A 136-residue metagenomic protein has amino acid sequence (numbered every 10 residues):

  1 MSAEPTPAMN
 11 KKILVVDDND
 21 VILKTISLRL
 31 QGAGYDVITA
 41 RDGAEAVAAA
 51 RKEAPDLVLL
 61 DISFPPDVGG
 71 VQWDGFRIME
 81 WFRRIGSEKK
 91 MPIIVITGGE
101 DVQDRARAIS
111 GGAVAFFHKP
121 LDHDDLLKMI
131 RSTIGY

Functional and structural regions predicted by a protein language model:
D20-I38, T133: Two-component/phosphorelay signaling modules centered on CheY-like receiver
A48, V68-K89: Short amphipathic alpha-helix used as the core "switch/output" element in two-component signaling
E53-P65: Active-site beta3 strand of CheY-like receiver
A54-D56, G86-P92: His-Asp phosphorelay/catalytic-motif detector in bacterial-type signaling
V58, F116-F117: Two-component signal transduction core modules
R77, E100-A115, K128: Alpha4 helix (beta4-alpha4-beta5 surface) of REC/receiver domains from two-component response regulators
L121-I130: C-terminal output helix
